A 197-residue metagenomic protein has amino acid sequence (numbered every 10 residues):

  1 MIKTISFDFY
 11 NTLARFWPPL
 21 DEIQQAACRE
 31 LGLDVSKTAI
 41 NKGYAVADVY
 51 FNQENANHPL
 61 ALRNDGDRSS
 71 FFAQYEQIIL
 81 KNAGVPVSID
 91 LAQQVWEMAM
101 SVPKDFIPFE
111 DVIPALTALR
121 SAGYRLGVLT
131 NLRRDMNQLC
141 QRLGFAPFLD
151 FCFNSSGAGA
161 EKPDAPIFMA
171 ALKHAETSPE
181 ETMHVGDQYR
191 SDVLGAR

Functional and structural regions predicted by a protein language model:
I2-E110, A122: N-terminal helical cap/lid subdomain that shapes the substrate entry/recognition surface in HAD-like hydrolases
T4, G127, M183: Hydrophobic "anchor" residues on beta-strands that sit immediately upstream of conserved functional sites
F7-F9, L149, F168: Conserved hydrophobic/aromatic "anchor" residues that stabilize well-ordered secondary structure elements
L13-A14, M136, E161, D192: Catalytic P-loop NTPase motifs of RecA-like helicase/translocase cores
S36-A39, S88, P147-F151, P179-T182: Short acidic capping loops at alpha-helix termini that bridge into adjacent secondary structure
D90-L143, L149-S155: Substrate-recognition element of Asp-dependent hydrolases with the DxDx(T/V) motif
E161-V193: Conserved Lys-Pro-Asp/Glu-containing loop-to-beta segment of HAD-superfamily phosphomonoesterases, centered on
